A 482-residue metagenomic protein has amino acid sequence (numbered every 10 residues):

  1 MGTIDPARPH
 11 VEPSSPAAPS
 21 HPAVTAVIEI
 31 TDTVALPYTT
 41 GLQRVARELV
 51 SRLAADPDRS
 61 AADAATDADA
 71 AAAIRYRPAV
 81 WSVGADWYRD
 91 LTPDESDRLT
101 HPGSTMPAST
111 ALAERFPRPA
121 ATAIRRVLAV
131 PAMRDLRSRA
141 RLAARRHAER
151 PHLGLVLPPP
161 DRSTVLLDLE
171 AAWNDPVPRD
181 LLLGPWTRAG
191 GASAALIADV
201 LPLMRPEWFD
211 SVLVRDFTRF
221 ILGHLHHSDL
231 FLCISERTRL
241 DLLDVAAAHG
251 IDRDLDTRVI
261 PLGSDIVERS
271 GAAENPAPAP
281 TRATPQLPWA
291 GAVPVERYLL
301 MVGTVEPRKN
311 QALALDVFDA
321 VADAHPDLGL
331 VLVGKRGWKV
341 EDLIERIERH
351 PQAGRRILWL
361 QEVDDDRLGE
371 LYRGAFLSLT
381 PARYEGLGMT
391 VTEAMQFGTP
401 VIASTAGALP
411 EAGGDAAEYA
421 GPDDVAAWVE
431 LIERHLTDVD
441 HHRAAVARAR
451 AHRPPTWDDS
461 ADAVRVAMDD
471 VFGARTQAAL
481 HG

Functional and structural regions predicted by a protein language model:
G2-G482: Carbohydrate transferase catalytic cores enriched for Leloir-type hexosyltransferases
